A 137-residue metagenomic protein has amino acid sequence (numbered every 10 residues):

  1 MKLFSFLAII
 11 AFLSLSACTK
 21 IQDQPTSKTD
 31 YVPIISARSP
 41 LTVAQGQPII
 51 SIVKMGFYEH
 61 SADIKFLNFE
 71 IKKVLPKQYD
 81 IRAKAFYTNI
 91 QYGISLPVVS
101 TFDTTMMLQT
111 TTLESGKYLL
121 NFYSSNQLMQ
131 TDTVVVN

Functional and structural regions predicted by a protein language model:
M1-S5: Positively charged n-region of N-terminal signal peptides that target proteins for export
S14-A17: C-terminal motif of bacterial Sec signal peptides marking the signal peptidase cleavage site
T19-I21: Bacterial signal peptide processing site
A37-A44: Short beta-strand segments of immunoglobulin-like
P48, M55-Y92: Contiguous segments within soluble domain cores/interaction surfaces
R82-T112: An anionic, turn-rich surface loop/hairpin at beta-sheet edges that serves as a generic interaction/coordination patch
Q109-E114, Y118-T133: Short, exposed beta-strand-loop hairpins at the edges of beta-sheets in extracellular/periplasmic proteins
